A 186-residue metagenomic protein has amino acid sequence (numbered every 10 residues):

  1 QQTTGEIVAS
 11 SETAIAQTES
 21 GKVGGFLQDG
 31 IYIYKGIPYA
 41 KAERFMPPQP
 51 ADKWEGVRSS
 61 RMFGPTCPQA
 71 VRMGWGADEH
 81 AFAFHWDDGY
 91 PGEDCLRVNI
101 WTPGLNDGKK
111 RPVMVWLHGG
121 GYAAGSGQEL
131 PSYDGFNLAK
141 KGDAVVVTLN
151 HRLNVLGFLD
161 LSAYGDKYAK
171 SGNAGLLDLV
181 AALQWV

Functional and structural regions predicted by a protein language model:
Q2-N173: Non-catalytic accessory segments of hydrolases
G175-L177: Aromatic- and glycine-enriched glycan-recognition loops and surfaces that form the carbohydrate-binding subsites
L179-W185: Short, well-ordered amphipathic alpha-helical segments that serve as non-catalytic structural scaffolds within diverse
